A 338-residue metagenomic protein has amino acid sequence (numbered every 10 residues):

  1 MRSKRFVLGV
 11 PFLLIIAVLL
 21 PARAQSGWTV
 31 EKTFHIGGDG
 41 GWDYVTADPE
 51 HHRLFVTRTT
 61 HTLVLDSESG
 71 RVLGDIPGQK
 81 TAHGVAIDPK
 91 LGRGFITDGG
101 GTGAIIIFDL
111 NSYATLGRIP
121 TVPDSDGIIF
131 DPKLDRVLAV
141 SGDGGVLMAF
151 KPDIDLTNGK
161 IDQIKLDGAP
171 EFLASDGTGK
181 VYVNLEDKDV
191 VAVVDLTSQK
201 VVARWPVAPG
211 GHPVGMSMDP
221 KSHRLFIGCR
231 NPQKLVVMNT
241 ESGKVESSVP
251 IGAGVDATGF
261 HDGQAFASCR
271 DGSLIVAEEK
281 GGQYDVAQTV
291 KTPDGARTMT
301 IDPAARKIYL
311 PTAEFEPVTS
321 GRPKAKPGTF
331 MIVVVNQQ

Functional and structural regions predicted by a protein language model:
M1-R5: N-terminal secretory signal peptides that target proteins for export/translocation
V7-V10, A24: Intrinsically disordered, low-complexity segments enriched in polar/charged small residues
G9-V18: Bacterial N-terminal signal peptides
P21-Q338: Predominantly soluble domains enriched in secretory-pathway, periplasmic, or organellar proteins
